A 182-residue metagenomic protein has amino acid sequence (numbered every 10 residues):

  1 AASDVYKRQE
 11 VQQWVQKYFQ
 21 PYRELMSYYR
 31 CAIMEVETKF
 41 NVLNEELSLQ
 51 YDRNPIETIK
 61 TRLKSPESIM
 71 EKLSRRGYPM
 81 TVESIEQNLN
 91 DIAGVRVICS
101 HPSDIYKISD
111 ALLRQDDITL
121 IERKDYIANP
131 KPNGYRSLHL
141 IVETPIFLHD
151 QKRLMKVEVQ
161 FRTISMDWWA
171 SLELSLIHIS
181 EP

Functional and structural regions predicted by a protein language model:
A1-Y6, H178-P182: Short, small-residue-biased leader/transition segments that mark boundaries at the very start of proteins
S3, K7-N88: Charge-rich, low-complexity segments
I59-E67, R96, P132-H139: Short amphipathic alpha-helical patches
E86, C99-S180: Long beta-strand-rich cores associated with HINT superfamily self-processing modules
D91-V95: Short amphipathic alpha-helical segments
